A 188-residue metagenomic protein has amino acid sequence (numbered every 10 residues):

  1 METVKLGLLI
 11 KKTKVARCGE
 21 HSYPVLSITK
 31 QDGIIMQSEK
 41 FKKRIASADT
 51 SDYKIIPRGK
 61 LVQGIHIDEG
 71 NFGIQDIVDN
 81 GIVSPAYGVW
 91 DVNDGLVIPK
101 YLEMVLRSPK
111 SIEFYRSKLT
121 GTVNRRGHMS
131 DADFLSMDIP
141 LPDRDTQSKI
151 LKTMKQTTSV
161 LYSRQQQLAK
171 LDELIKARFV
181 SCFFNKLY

Functional and structural regions predicted by a protein language model:
M1-C18, S136, P140-K152, S163-Y188: Non-catalytic DNA-recognition/assembly elements of restriction-modification systems
K5-C18, Y23-P57, L61: Sequence-specific dsDNA recognition surfaces
V62-S111: A short beta-sheet element
D68, G81-G88, T122-D145: A short glycine-rich beta-alpha junction/loop motif
S117: Phosphate/ribose-phosphate-bearing ligand recognition and processing surfaces, centered on ADP-ribose/NAD(+/P+) systems
